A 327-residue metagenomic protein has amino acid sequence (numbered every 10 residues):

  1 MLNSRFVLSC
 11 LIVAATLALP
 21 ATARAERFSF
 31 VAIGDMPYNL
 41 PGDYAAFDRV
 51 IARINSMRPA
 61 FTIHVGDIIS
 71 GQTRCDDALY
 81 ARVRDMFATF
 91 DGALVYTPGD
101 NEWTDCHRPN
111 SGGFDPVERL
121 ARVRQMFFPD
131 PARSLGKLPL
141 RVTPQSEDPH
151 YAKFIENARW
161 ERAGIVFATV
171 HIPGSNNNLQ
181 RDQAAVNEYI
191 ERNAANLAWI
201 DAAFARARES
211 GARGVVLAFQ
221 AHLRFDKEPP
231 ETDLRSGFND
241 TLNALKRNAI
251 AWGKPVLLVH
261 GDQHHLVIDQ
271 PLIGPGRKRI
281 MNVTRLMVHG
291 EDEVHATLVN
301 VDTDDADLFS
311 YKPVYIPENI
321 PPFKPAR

Functional and structural regions predicted by a protein language model:
S9-A18: Bacterial N-terminal signal peptides
T22-L79, A212: N-terminal active-site segment of His-dependent metallophosphoesterases
A32, D43-V50, V65, L79-M86 (+4 more regions): Stable alpha-helical elements in mature extracytoplasmic
A32-G34, T62-D67, A93-G99, L217-F219 (+2 more regions): Active-site neighborhood of phospho(di)ester-bond hydrolases with catalytic His/Asp-centered motifs
N39-P41, S70-Q72, P98-H107, S175-Q180 (+3 more regions): Active-site environment of divalent metal-dependent phosphoester hydrolases
I54-F61, A168, Q183-L272: His/acidic metal-ligating clusters that form di-metal
A78-A195, L272-D305: Extended active-site neighborhood of metal-dependent phosphoesterases/phosphodiesterases
T297, D302-R327: A short C-terminal boundary segment appended to hydrolase-like catalytic domains
